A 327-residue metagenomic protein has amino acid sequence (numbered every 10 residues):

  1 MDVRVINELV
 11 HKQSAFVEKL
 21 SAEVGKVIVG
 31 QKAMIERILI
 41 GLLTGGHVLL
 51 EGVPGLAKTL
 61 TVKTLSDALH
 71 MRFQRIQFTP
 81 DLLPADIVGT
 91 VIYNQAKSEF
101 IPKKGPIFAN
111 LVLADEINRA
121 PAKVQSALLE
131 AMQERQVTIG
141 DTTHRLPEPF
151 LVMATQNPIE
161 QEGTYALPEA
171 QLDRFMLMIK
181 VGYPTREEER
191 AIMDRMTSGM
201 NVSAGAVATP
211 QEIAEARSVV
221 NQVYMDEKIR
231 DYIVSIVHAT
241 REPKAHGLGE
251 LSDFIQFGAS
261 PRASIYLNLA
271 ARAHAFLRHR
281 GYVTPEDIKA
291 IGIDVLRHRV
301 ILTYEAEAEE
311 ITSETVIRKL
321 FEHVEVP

Functional and structural regions predicted by a protein language model:
M1-V10, E242-P327: C-terminal engagement/docking regions of AAA+ P-loop ATPases
I6-S14, V27, M178-E250, L277-G281 (+3 more regions): Conserved C-terminal "switch" segment of AAA+ ATPases
L9-L56: Pre-Walker A (pre-P-loop) alpha-helix and adjacent loop at the N terminus of AAA/AAA+ ATPase modules, a conserved
R37-I40, Y93-L113: Conserved alpha-helical scaffold flanking the Walker A/P-loop in AAA+ ATPase domains
L42-T79: Walker A/P-loop
G52, D115-E116, A127: Walker B catalytic acidic pair
V53, I87, T155: P-loop (Walker A) phosphate-binding loop of NTP-binding proteins
N94-E99, E116, A120-V124, M132-V223 (+1 more regions): Canonical AAA+ ATPase core
